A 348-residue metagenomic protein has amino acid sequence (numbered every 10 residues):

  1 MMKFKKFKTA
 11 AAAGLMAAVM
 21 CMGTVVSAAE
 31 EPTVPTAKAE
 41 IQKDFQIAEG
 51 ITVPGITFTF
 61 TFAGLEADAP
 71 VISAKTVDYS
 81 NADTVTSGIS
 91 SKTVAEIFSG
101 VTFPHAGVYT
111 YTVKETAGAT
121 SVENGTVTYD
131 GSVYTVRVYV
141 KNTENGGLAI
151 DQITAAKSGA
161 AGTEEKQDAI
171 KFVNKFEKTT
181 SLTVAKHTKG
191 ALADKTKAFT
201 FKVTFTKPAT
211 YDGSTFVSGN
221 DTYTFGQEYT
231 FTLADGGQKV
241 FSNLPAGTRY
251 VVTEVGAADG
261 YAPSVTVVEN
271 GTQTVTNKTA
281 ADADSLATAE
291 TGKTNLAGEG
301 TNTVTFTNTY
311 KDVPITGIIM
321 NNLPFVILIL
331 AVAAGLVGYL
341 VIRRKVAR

Functional and structural regions predicted by a protein language model:
M2-R348: Solvent-exposed loop/turn and edge beta-strand elements of beta-rich ligand-binding domains
